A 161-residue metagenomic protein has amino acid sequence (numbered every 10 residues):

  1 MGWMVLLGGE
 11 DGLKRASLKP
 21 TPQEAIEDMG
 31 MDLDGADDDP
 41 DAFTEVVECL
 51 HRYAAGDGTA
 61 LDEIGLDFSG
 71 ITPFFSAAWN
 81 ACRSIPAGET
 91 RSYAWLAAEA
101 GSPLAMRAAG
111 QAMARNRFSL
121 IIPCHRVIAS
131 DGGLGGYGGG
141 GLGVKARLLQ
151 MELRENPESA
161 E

Functional and structural regions predicted by a protein language model:
M1-P103, M151-E161: Basic nucleic-acid-binding alpha-helical/helix-turn surface characteristic of O6-alkylguanine DNA
P86-E89, M113, R117, G141: Flexible interhelical turns and helix-capping residues at alpha-helix boundaries within structured domains
L104-S119: Regulatory, non-catalytic segments
L120-V127: Short Lys/Arg-enriched helix C-cap and helix-to-coil transition segments that create basic nucleic-acid-contact patches
S130-E161: …primarily DNA-binding HTH/wHTH and HhH modules…
